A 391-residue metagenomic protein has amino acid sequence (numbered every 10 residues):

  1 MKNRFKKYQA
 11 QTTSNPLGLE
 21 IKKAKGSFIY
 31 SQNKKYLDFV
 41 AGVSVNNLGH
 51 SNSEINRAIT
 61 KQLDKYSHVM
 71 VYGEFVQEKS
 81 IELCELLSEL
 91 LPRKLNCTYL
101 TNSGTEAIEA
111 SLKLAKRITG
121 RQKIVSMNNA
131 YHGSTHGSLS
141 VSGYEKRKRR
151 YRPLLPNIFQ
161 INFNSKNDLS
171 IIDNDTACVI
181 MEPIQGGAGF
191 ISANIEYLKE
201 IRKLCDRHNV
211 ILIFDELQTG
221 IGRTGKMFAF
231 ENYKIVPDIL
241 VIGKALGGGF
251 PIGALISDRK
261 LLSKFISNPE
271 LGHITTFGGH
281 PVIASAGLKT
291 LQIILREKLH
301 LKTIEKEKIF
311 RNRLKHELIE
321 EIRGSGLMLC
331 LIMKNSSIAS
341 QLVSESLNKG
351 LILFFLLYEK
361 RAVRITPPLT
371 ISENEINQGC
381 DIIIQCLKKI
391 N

Functional and structural regions predicted by a protein language model:
M1-N391: Conserved N-terminal phosphate-binding loop of PLP-dependent enzymes in the Aspartate aminotransferase
